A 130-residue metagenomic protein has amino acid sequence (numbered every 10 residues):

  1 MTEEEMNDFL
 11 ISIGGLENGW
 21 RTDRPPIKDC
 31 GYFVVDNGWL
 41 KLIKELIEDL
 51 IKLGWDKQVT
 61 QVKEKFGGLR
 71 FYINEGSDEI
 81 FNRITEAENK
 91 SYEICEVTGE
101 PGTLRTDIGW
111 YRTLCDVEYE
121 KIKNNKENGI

Functional and structural regions predicted by a protein language model:
M1-D56, K121-I130: N-terminal, charge-rich interaction modules
L40-I94, G129-I130: A broadly conserved sequence feature marking short terminus-proximal activation segments in nucleic acid-centric
S91-I94, G102, I108-Y111: Short metal-coordination and nucleic-acid-contact micro-motifs, chiefly zinc-binding Cys/His arrays
C95-T98, C115: Short cysteine-rich clusters marking metal-coordination/redox-active sites
E100-T106, E120-K123: Short functional micro-motifs and their immediate structural scaffolds
G109-K121: Cysteine-rich micro-motifs
